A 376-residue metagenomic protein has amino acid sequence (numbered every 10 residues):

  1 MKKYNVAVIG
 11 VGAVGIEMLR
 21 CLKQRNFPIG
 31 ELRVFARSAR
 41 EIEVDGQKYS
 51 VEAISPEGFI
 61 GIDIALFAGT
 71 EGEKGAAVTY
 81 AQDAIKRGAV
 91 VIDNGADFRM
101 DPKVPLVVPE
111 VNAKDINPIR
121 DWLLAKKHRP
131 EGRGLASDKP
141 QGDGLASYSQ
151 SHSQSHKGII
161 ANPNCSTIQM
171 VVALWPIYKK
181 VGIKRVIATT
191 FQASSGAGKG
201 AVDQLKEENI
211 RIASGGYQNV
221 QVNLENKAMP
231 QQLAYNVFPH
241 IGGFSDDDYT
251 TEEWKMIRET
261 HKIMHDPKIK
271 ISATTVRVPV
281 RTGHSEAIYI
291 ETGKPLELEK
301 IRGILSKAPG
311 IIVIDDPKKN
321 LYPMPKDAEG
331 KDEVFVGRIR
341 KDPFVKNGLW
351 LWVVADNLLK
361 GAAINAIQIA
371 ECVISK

Functional and structural regions predicted by a protein language model:
M1-R129, Y148, H152-L233, K268-K270 (+5 more regions): N-terminal Rossmann-like NAD(P) cofactor-binding subdomain of oxidoreductases, focused on the glycine-rich
A65, S194-K376: Charged docking surfaces used in two-component/phosphorelay signaling
H128-G134, K139, D143-S147: Intrinsic, low-complexity polybasic segments
